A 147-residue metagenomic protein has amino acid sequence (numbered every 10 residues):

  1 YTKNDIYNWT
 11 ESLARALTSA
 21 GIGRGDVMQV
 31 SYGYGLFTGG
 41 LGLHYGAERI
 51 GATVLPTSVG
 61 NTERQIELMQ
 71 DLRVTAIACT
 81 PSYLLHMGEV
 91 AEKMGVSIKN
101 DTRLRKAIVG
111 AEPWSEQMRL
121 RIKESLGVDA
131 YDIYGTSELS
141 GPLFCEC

Functional and structural regions predicted by a protein language model:
Y1-W9: Conserved AMP-binding A3 loop
K3, G33-L36, S82-Y83: Short glycine-enriched loops at secondary-structure junctions
I6, L36-F37, S115: Alpha-helix N-cap/loop-to-helix initiation residues
Y7, D26, E48, D101-T102: Generic signal for short, ordered secondary-structure residues within or immediately flanking folded domains
W9-T10, H44: N-terminal Rossmann-like or analogous alpha/beta NTP/dinucleotide-binding catalytic cores that position adenine
T10-V27, T62-V74: Conserved ATP-dependent adenylate/AMP-binding module captured primarily in the ANL superfamily
A16-V54: Conserved AMP-binding loop of ANL adenylate-forming enzymes
I50-C147: Active-site glycine/GP-rich loop and adjacent strand/helix microenvironment that borders small-molecule binding pockets
